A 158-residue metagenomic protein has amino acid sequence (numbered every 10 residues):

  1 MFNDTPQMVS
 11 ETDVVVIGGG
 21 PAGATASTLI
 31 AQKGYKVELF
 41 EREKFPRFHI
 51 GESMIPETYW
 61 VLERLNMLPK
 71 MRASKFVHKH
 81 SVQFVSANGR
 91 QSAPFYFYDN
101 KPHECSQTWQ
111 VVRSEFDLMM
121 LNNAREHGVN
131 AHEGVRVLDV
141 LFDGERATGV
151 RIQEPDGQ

Functional and structural regions predicted by a protein language model:
P6-G20, E38: Beta1/beta-strand and adjacent pyrophosphate-binding region of the FAD-binding site in flavoprotein oxidoreductases
S10, V77-H80, E133, R146: Short, basic and Ser/Thr-rich N-terminal targeting/leader segments
V15, A31-I50: Glycine-rich FAD pyrophosphate-binding loop
G23-A24: N-terminal Rossmann-fold NAD(P) dinucleotide-binding loop
G34, N66, G128: Short glycine-rich hinge loops at helix-strand junctions in the catalytic core of two-component histidine kinases
R47-G89: N-terminal FAD cofactor-binding segment of flavoenzymes
S86-Q158: Conserved N-terminal helical subregion
